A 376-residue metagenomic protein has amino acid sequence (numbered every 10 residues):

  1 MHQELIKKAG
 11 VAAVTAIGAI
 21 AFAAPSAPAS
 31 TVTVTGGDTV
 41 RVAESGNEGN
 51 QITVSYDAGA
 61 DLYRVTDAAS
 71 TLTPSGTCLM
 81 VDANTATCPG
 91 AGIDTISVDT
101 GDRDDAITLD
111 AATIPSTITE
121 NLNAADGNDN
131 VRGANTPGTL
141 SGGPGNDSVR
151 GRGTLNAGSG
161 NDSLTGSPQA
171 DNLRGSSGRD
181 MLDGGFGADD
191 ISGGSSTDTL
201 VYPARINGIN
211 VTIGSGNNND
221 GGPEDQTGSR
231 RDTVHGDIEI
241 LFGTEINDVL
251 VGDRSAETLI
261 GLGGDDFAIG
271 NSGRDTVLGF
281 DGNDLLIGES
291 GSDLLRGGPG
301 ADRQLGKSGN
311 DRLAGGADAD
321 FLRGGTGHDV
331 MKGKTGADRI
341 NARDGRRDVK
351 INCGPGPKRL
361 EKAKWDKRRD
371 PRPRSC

Functional and structural regions predicted by a protein language model:
M1-A29: Secretory targeting and sorting signals
F22-N121, N128-V131: Extracellular lectin-like interaction modules
S30-M80, D190-R230, D344-C376: GD-rich hexapeptide-repeat beta-solenoids
T53, I96-D99, A106-A112, E120-L122 (+13 more regions): Short, T/G/N/S-enriched strand-turn elements that build extracellular solenoid repeat scaffolds
A86-G90, T227, R231-T233: Extracellular adhesion/glycan-binding regions together with long Ser/Thr- and acidic-residue-rich low-complexity tracts
D99-T100, L109, L122-A124, G133 (+22 more regions): Glycine-centered beta-turn/loop sites at beta-strand termini
